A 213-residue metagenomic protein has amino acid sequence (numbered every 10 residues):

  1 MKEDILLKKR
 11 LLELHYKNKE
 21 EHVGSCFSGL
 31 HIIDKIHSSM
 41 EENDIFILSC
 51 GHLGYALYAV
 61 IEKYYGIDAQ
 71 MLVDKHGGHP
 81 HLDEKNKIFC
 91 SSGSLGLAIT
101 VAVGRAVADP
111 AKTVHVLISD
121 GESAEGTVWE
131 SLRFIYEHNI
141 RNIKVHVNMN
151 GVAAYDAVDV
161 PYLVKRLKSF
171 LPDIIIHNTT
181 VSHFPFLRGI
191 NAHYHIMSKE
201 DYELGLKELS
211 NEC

Functional and structural regions predicted by a protein language model:
M1-D4, K8, S25-G29, C50-G54 (+5 more regions): Generic structural signal for well-ordered, non-membrane alpha-helical segments in soluble metabolic enzymes
K2-E20, N148: N-terminal capping segment at the start of a domain
R10, L14, V60, G205-E212: Residues that form generic nucleotide/phosphate-binding pockets
L12-H138: Cofactor-binding active-site loop characterized by glycine-rich and histidine/acidic residues
Y58-I61, T127-W129, Y155-D159, F184-I190: Short acidic, glycine/serine/threonine-rich loops at helix termini
L117-E122, M149-G151, T179: Active-site metal-binding loops of divalent metal-dependent hydrolases
N142-H177: Conserved thiamine diphosphate
K165-C213: Glycine/aspartate-rich loop-and-adjacent alpha/beta segment that forms the canonical ThDP
